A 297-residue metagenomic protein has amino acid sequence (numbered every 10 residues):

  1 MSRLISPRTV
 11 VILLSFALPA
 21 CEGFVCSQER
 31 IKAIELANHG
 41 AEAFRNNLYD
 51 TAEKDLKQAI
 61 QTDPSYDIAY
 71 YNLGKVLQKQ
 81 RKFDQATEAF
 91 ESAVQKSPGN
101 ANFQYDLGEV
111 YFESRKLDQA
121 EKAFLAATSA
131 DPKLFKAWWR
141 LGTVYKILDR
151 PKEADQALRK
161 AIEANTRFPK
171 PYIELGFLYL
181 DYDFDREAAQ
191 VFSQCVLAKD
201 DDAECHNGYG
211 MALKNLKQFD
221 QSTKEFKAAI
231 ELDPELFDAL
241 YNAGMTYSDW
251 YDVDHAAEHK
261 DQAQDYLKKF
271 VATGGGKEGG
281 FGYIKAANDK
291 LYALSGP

Functional and structural regions predicted by a protein language model:
E22-S27: Bacterial signal peptide processing site
I31-I68, K75, K79, E109 (+2 more regions): Alpha-helical segment of the N-proximal tetratricopeptide repeat
K32-I34, D67-I68, A101-N102, F135-K136 (+4 more regions): Helix-start (N-cap) detector for alpha-helical repeat units in TPR-like alpha-solenoids, especially tetratricopeptide
R45-Q58, K79-S92, E113-A126, K146-K160 (+5 more regions): Structural signature of tandem alpha-helical TPR/SEL1-like repeats, specifically the intra-repeat loop/turn
T62, K96, A130, A164 (+3 more regions): Structural marker of alpha-solenoid helical repeat scaffolds
D249-D252, A257-P297: Terminal, low-structured helical/coil segments at or just beyond the last alpha-helical repeat
